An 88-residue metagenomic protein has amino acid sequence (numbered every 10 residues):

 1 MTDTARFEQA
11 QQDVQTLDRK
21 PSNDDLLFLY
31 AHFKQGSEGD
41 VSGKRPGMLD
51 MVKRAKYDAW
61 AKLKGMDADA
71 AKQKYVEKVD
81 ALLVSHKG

Functional and structural regions predicted by a protein language model:
M1-G88: A charge-rich, low-complexity, intrinsically flexible signal that marks solvent-exposed coils, linkers, repeats
